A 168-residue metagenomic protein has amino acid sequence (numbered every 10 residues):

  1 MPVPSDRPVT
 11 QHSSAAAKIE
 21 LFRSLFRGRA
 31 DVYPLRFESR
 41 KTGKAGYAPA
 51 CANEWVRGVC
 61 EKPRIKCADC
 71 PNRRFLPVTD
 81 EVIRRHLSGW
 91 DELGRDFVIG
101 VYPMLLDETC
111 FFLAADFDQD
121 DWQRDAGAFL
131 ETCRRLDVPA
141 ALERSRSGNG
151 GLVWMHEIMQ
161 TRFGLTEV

Functional and structural regions predicted by a protein language model:
Q11-N149, M155-V168: Signature for HUH/AEP ssDNA processing cores
